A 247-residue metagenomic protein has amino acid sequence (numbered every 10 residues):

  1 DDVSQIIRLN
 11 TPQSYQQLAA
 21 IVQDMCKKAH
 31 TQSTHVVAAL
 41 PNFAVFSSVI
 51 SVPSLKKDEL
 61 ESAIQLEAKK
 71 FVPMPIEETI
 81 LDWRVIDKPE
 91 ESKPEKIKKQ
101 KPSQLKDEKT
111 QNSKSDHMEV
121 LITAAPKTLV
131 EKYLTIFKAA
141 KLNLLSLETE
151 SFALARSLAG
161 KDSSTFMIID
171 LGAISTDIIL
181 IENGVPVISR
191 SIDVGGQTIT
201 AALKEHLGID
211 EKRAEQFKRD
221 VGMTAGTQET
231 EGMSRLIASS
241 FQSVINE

Functional and structural regions predicted by a protein language model:
D1-C26, E229, R235-L236: N-terminal phosphate-binding loop and adjacent alpha-helix
D1-D2, T34-P41, P94-I97, L158-I188 (+2 more regions): Gly/Thr-rich phosphate-binding beta-strand-loop-beta motif of the actin/hexokinase/Hsp70
D1-P12, S51-L55, V185-K212: Short glycine-rich, Thr/Ser-proximal phosphate-binding strand/loop in the N-terminal lobe of ATP-dependent enzymes
Q16-H30, L158-S163, V244-E247: Phosphate-interacting basic helix/loop segments used at nucleotide- and nucleic-acid interfaces
V22, T31-F43, L142-S146, F166: Short glycine-rich phosphate-binding loop at a beta-alpha junction
L40-A159: Active-site neighborhood for divalent-cation/phosphate handling
L60, I209-F217: Small-residue helix-packing motif on alpha-helices
A214-E247: Adenine-nucleotide phosphate-binding core of ATP-dependent small-molecule kinases
